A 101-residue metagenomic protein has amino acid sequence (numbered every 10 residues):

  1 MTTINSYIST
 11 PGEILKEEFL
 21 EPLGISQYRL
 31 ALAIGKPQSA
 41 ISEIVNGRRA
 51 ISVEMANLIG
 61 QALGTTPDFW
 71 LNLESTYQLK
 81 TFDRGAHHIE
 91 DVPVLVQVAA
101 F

Functional and structural regions predicted by a protein language model:
M1-I25: A short, Lys/Arg-rich alpha-helix, primarily the initiator
L20, A31, G60: The alpha-helix within a helix-turn-helix
G24, G47-R48, G64: Alpha-helical hinge/cap motifs
G24-E43: Short alpha-helical DNA-recognition segment
G35, N46, S75: Residue-level detection of the helix-turn-helix DNA-binding "recognition helix"
R48-Q61: Short, basic-rich loop-to-helix N-cap that marks the start of a DNA-contacting helix
L71-F101: Short, charged recognition helix plus adjacent turn of helix-turn-helix-like nucleic-acid-binding domains
